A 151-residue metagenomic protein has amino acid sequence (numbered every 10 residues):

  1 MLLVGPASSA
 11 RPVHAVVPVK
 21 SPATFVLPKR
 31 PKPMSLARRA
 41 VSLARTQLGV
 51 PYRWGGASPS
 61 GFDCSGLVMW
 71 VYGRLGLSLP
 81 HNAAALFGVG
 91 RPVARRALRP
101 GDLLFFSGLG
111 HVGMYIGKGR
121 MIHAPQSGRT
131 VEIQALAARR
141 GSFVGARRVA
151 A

Functional and structural regions predicted by a protein language model:
M1-L2, P6-P31, L77, A85 (+3 more regions): Aromatic- and glycine-rich peptidoglycan recognition patches
V26, M34, G49-V50, A83 (+2 more regions): Generic, low-specificity signal for short hydrophobic/alpha-helical stretches with a mild N-terminal bias, encompassing
L27-A44: N-terminal hydrophobic or amphipathic helices/low-complexity stretches enriched in small/hydrophobic/Pro/Gly
T46-P100, V144: Catalytic cysteine-centered active-site loop
D102, M114: Alpha-helical segment that forms one wall of the substrate-binding/catalytic cleft in peptidoglycan-active domains
